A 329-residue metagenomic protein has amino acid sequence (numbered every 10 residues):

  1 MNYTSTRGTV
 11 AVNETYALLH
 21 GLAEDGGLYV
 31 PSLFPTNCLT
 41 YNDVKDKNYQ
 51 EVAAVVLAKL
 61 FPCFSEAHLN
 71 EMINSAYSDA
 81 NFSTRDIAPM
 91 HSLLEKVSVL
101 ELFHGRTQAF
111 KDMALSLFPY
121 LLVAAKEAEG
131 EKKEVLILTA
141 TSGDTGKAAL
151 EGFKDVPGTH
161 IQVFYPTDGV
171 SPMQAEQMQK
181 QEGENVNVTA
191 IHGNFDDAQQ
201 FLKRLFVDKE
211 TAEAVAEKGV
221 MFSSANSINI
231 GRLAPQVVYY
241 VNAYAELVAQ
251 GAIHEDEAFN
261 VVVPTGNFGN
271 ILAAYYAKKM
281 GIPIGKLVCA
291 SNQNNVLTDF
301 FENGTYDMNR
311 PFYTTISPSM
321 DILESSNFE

Functional and structural regions predicted by a protein language model:
M1-E329: PLP-dependent amino-acid enzyme catalytic core
